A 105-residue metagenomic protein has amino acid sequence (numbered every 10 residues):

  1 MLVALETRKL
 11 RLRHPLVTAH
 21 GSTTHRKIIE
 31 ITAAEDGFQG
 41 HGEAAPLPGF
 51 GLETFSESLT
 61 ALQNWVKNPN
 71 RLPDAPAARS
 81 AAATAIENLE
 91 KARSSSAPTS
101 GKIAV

Functional and structural regions predicted by a protein language model:
M1-V105: N-terminal capping/lid subdomain adjacent to the active-site entrance of alpha/beta enzymes
